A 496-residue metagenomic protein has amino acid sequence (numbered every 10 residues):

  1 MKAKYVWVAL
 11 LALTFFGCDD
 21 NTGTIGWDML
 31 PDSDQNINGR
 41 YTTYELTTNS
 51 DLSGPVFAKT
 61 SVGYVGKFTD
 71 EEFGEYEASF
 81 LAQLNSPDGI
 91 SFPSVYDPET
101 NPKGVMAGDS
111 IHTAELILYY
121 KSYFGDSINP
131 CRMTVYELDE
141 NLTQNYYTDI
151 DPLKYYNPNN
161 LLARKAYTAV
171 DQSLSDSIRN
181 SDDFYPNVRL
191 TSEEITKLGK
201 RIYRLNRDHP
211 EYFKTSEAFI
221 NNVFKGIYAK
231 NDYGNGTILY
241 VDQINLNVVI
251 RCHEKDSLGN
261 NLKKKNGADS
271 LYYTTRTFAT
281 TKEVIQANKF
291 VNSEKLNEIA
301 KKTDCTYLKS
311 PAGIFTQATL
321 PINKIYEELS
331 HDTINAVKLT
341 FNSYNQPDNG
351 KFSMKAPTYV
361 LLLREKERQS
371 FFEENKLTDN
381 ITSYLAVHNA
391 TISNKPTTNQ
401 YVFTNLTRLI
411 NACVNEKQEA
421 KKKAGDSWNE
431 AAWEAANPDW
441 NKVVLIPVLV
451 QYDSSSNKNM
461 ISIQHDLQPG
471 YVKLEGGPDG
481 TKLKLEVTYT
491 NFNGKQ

Functional and structural regions predicted by a protein language model:
K2-Q496: Secreted, disulfide-rich extracellular signaling modules
